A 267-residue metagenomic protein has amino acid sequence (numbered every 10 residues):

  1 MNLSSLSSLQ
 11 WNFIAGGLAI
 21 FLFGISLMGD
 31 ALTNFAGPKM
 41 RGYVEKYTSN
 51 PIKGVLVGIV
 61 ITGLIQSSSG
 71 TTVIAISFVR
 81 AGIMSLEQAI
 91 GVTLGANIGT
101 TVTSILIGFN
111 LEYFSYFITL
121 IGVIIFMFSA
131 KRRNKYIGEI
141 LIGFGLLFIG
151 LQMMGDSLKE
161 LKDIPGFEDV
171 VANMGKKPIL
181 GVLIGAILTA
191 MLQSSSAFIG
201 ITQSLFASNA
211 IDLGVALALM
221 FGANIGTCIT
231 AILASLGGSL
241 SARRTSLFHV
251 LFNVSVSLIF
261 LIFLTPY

Functional and structural regions predicted by a protein language model:
M1-L9: Short, strongly hydrophobic alpha-helical membrane anchors
L9, I14-I65, S69-A75, K131-A207: Membrane-embedded alpha-helical segments and adjacent helix-loop junctions characteristic of multi-pass solute
T62-I65, V73-G99, I105-F114, G122-F126 (+3 more regions): Membrane-interfacial helix-loop connectors
Q88-L94, Y113-I118, K135-L146, S246-F252: Cytoplasmic-side transmembrane-helix entry/capping segments in multi-pass membrane proteins
N97, T101, N110-F114, F148-M153 (+4 more regions): Mid-bilayer segments of alpha-helical transmembrane spans in multi-pass integral membrane proteins that mediate
V102, N224, C228-I229, V250-I259: Hydrophobic transmembrane alpha-helical segments of multi-pass transport and channel proteins
I121-A130, L146-F148, Q152, A234-S235: Short helix-perturbing small/polar motifs within transmembrane alpha-helices
I232-F248: Alpha-helical transmembrane segments
